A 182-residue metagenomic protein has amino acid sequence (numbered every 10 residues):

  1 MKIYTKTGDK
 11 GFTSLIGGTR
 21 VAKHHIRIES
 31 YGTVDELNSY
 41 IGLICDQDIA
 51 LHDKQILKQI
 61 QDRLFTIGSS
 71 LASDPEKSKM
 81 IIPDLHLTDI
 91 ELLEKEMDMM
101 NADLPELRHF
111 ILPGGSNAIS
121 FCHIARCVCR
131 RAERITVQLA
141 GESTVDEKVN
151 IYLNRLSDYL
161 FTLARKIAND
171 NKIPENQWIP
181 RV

Functional and structural regions predicted by a protein language model:
M1-V182: Phosphate/pyrophosphate-binding loop motifs in nucleotide- or prenyl diphosphate-using proteins
